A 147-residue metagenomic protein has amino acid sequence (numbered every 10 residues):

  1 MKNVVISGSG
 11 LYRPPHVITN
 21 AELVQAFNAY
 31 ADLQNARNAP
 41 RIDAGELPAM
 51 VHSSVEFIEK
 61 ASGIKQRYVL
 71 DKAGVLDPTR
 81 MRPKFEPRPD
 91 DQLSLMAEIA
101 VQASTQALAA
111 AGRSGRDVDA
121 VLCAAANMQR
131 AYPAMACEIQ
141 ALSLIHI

Functional and structural regions predicted by a protein language model:
M1-R116, S143: Conserved "HGTGT" condensation-loop signature of ketosynthase/thiolase-family condensing enzymes that catalyze
R13, Q129-R130: Short, active-site-adjacent cap segments at secondary-structure transitions
A100, V121, I139: Hydrophobic/aromatic pocket-lining and membrane-interface residues
D119-A126: Short glycine-rich or small-residue beta-strand-to-loop segments that form or flank ligand, phosphate, metal/Fe-S
R130-S143: Acidic-glycine-rich active-site phosphate/pyrophosphate-binding loop
I145-I147: Conserved small/polar residues in nucleotide/adenosyl-binding loops
